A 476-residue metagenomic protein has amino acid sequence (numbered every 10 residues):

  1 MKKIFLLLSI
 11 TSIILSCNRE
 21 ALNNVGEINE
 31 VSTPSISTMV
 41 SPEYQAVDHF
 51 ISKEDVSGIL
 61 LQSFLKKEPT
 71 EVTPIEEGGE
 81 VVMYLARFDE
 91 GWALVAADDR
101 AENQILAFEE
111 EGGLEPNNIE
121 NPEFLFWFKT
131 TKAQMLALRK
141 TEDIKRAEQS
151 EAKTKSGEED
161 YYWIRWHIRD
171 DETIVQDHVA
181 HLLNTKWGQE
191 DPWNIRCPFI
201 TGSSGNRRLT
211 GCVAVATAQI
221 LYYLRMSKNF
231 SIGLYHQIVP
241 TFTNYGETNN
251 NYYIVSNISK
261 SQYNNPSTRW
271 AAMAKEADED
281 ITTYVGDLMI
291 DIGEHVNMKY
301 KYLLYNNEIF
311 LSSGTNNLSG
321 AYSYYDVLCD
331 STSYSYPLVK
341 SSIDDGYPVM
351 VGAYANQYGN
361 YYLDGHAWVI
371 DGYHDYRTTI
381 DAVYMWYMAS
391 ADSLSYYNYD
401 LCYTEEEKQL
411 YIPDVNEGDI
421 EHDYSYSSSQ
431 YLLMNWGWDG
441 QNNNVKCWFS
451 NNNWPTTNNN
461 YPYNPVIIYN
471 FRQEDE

Functional and structural regions predicted by a protein language model:
F5-T38: Bacterial Sec-dependent N-terminal signal peptides
E30-E77: Short, non-transmembrane alpha-helical segments in secretory-pathway proteins
G78-V327, Y336-D344, P348, A355-Y358 (+5 more regions): Active-site-adjacent structural elements in enzyme catalytic domains
S331-S333: Amphipathic alpha-helical substructures
H366: Histidine-centered active-site/metal-ligand motif
Q430, N444-E476: Low-complexity, Gly/Ser/Thr/Pro-rich intrinsically disordered linker/tail segments
